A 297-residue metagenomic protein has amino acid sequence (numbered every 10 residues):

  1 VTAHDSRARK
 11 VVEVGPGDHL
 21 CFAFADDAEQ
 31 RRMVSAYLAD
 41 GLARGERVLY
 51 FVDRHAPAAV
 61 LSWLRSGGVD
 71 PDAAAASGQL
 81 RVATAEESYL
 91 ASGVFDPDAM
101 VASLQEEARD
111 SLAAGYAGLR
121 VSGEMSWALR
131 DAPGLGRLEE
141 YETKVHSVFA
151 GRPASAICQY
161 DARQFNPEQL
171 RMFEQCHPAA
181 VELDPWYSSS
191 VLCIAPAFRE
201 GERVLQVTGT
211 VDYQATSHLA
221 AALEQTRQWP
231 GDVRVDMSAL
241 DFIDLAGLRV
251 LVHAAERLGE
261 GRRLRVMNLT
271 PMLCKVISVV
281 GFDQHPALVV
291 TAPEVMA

Functional and structural regions predicted by a protein language model:
V1-A195: Positively charged, polar, low-complexity stretches
S66-G68, A73-S77, V82, A150 (+1 more regions): STAS-like cytosolic regulatory interaction modules
